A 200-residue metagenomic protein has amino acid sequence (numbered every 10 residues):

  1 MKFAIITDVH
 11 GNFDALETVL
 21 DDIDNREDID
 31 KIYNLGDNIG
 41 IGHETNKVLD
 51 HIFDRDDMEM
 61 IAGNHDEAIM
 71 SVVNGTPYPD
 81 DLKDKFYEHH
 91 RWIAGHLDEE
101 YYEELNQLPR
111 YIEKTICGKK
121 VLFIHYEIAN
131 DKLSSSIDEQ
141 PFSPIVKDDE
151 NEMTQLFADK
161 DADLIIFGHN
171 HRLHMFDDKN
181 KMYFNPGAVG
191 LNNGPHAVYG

Functional and structural regions predicted by a protein language model:
M1-A4, E113-L122, D178-M182: Beta-strand-turn-beta hairpins that frame and shape the catalytic cleft of phosphate-ester-processing enzymes
M1-M58: N-terminal active-site segment of His-dependent metallophosphoesterases
I6-T7, I32-D37, E59-N64, I124 (+2 more regions): Active-site neighborhood of phospho(di)ester-bond hydrolases with catalytic His/Asp-centered motifs
T18-D21, K47-D50, N74-P77, I137-D138 (+2 more regions): Short, glycine/charged-enriched secondary-structure capping and boundary segments
N38-V48, H65-A68, H171-M175: Di-metal (Zn2+ and/or Mg2+/Mn2+) metal-binding site signature of metallo-dependent hydrolases with the MBL/beta-CASP
R55-E113, P141-A158: Active-site neighborhood of divalent metal-dependent phosphoester bond hydrolases
L105-P141: Internal, conserved structured core segments that host functional sites
K147-G200: Conserved beta-sheet core of the metallophosphoesterase superfamily
